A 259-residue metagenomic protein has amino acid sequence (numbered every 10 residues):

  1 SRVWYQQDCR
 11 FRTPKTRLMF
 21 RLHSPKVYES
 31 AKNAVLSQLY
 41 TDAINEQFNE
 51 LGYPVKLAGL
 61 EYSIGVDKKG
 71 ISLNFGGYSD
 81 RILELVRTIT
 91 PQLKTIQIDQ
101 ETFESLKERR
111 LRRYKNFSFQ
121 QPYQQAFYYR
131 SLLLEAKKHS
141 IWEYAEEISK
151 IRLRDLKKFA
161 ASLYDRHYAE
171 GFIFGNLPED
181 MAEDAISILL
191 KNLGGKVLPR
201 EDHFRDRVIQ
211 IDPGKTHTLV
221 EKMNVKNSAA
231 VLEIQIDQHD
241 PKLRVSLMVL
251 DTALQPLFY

Functional and structural regions predicted by a protein language model:
S1, G52-H203, V208-I211, V225 (+4 more regions): Charge-rich, well-structured scaffold segments of protease-associated domains
R2-D8, A160-A161, T216-E221: Short, surface-exposed beta-strand/loop micro-motifs that present aromatic residues
R2-R21, N224-S228: Active-site-adjacent "gating/activation" loops or surface patches in catalytic cores
Q7, L22-S24, F75, I234: Pocket-edge structural micro-motifs
T13-L51, K242-Q255: Active/ligand-binding-proximal structured segments within catalytic/core domains that scaffold catalytic residues
T13-T16, T41, T88-T90, T95-I98 (+4 more regions): Residue-identity detector for threonine
